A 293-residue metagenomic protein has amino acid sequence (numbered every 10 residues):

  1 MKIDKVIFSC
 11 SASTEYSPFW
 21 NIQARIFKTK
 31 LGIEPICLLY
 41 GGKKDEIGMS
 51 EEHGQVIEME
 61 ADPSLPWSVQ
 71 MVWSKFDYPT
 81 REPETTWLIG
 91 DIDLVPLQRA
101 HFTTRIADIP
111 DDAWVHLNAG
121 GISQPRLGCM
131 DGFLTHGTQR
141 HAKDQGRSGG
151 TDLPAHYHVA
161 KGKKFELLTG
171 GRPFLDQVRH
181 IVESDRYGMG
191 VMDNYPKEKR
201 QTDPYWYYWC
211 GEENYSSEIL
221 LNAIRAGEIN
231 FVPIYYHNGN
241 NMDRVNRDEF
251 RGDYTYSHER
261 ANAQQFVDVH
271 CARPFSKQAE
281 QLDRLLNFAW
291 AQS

Functional and structural regions predicted by a protein language model:
M1-S64, A291-S293: N-terminal anchoring/stem segment of glycosyltransferases
S13-S17, L94-V95, K164-E166: Short acidic, S/G/P-rich loop/turn micro-motifs used as interaction or catalytic elements
P18-N21, W73, D77, C210-N214 (+1 more regions): A structural signal for well-ordered alpha-helical segments within the folded catalytic domains of diverse enzymes
I36-L39, L88-D91, P96, W114-H116 (+1 more regions): A structural signal for short, well-ordered beta-strand segments and their strand-loop junctions that often border
D62-V72: A broadly used, surface-exposed interaction patch
S74-I122: GT-A fold catalytic core of metal-dependent nucleotide-sugar glycosyltransferases, centered on the diacidic
D111-G162: Short beta-strand-to-loop element that shapes/binds the nucleotide-sugar donor at the catalytic cleft/hinge
A155-Y157, G162-A289: Catalytic core and acceptor-binding pocket of nucleotide-sugar-dependent glycosyltransferases
